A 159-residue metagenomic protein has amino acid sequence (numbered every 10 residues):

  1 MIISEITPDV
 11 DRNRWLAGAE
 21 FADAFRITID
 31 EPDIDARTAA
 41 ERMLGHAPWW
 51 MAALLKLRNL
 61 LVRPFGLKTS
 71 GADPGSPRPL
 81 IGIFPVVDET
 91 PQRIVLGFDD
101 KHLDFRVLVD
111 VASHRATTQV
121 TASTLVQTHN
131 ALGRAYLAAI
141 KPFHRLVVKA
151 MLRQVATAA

Functional and structural regions predicted by a protein language model:
M1-G66: Hydrophobic ligand-binding cavity/cleft-lining segments
P8-V10, K68, E89-R93: Short Pro/Gly-enriched beta-strand edge/turn motifs at strand-loop
A22-R26, R93, Q119-T121: Intrinsic-disorder/low-complexity, polar/charged segments enriched in Ser/Thr/Lys/Arg/Asp/Glu/Gln
L67-P77: Short aromatic-glycine motifs in intrinsically disordered, low-complexity regions
G75-R115: Hydrophobic-ligand binding "helix-grip"
K101-A138: Beta-strand/loop substructures that line and gate deep hydrophobic ligand-binding cavities in soluble
A135-A159: A conserved amphipathic terminal alpha-helix motif
